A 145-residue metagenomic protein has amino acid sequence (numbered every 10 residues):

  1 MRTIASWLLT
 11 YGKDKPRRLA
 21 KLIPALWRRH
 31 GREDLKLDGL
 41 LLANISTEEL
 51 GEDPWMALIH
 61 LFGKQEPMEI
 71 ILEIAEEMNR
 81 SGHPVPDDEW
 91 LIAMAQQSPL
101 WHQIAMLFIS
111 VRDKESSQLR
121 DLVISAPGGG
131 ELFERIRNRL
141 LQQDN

Functional and structural regions predicted by a protein language model:
M1-N145: Alpha-helical scaffold domains
